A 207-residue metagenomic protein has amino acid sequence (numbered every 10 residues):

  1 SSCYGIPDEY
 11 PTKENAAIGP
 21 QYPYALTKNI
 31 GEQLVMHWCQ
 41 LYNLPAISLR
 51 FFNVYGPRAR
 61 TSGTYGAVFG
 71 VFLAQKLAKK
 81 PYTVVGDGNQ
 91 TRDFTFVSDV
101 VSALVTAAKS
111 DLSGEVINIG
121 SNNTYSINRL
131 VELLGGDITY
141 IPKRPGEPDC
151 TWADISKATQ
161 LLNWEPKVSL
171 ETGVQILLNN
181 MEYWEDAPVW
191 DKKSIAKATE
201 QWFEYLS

Functional and structural regions predicted by a protein language model:
S1, F52: Proline-glycine-enriched beta-turn/loop adjacent to the NAD(P) cofactor-binding site in Rossmann-like oxidoreductases
C3-S48, R60-Y65: Catalytic helix-loop patch of NAD(P)-dependent Rossmann-fold dehydrogenases
D8, N29, V54-G70, A78-K80 (+4 more regions): Glycine/proline-rich active-site loop of Rossmann-fold NAD(P)-dependent oxidoreductases
Y22, G63-A67, N89-S98, Y125 (+3 more regions): Residue-level signal for the nucleotide or nucleotide-sugar donor/cofactor binding architecture
V101, S110-P145, D154-I155: Mid/C-terminal beta-alpha module of Rossmann-like enzyme folds, strongest in SDR-family dehydrogenases/epimerases
Y125-I127, P142-K157, V168, W190 (+2 more regions): Active-site loop of classical SDR/Rossmann-like NAD(P)-dependent oxidoreductases, centered on the catalytic Tyr-X3-Lys
L170-S207: Amphipathic terminal alpha-helices
